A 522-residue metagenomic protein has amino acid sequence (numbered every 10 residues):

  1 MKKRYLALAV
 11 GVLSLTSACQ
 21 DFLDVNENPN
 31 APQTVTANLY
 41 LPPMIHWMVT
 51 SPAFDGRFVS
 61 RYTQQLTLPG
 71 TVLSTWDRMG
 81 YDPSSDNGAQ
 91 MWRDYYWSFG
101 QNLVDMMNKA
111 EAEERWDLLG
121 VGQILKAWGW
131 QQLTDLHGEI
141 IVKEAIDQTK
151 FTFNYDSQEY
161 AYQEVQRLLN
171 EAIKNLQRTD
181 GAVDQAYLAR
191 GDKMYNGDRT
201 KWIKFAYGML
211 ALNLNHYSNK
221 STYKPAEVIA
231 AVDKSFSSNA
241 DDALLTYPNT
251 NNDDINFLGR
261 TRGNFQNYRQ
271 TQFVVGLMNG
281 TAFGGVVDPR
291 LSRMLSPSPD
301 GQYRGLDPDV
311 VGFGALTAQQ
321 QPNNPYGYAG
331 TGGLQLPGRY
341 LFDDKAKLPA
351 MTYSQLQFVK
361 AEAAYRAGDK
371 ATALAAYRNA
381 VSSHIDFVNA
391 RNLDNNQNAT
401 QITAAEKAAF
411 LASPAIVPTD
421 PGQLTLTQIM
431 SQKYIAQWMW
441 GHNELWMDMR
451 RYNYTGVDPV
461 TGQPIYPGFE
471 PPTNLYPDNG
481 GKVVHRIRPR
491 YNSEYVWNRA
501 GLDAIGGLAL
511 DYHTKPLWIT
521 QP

Functional and structural regions predicted by a protein language model:
M1-L6: Bacterial N-terminal signal peptides that target proteins for export
A9-G11: Hydrophobic helical h-region of N-terminal Sec-dependent signal peptides in bacterial secretory/periplasmic proteins
L15-T16: Bacterial Sec-type N-terminal signal peptides, specifically the leucine/valine-rich hydrophobic h-region
C19-T75, M79-D82, G333-G338, N453-P522: Membrane-proximal, proline-rich intrinsically disordered regions
V35-N38, P69-N392, T419-L426, Q432: Structured, solvent-exposed acidic/aromatic patches
Q185-L188, V310-P325, L393-D420, G462-D478: Surface-exposed intrinsically disordered loops and tails
I229-K234, A240-T246, L445-P467: C-terminal/domain-terminus segments
R378-Q463: Active-site/pore-lining binding-face segments in mid-to-C-terminal subdomains
